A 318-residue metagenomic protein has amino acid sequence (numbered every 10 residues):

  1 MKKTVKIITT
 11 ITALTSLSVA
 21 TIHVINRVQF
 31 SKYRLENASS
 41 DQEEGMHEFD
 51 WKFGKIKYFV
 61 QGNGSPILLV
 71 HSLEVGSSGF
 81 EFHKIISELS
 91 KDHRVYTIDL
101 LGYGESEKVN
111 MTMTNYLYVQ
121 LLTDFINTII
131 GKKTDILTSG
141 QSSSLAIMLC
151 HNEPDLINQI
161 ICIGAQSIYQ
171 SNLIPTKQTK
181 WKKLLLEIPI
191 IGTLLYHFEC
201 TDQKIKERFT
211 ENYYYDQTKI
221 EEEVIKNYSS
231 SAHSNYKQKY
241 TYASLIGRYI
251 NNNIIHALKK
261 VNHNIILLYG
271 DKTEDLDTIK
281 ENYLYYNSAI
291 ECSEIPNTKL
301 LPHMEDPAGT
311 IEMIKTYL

Functional and structural regions predicted by a protein language model:
K2-V28: Hydrophobic alpha-helical topogenic segments used for membrane insertion/localization
D50-Q61: A short loop-to-beta-strand scaffold at the N-terminal edge of the catalytic core in hydrolase folds
F59-E105: Conserved HGGG/HGGXW glycine-rich cap/lid loop of the alpha/beta-hydrolase fold
T97-L137, H303: Active-site loop/oxyanion-hole signature of alpha/beta-hydrolase fold enzymes
G131-P175: Conserved hydrolase catalytic core segment
N172, F198-A257: Conserved alpha/beta-hydrolase catalytic His-Asp/Glu region
K260-T298: Conserved loop-alpha-helix segment in the C-terminal half of the alpha/beta-hydrolase fold that carries the catalytic
T298-I311: Catalytic histidine-centered segment of alpha/beta-hydrolase-like enzymes
